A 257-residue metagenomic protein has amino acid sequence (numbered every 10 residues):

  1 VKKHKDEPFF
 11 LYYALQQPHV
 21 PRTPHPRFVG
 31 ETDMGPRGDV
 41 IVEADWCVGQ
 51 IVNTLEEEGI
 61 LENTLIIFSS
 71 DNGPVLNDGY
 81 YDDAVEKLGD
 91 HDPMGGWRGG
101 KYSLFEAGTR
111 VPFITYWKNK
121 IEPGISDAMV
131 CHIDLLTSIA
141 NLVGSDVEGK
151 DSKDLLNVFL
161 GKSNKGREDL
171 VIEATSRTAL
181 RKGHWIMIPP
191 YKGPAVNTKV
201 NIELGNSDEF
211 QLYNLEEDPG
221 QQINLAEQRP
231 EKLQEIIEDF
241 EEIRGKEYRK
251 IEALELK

Functional and structural regions predicted by a protein language model:
V1-K2, V52, E56, L136-A140 (+5 more regions): Non-transmembrane alpha-helical segments in soluble domains of secreted/periplasmic/extracellular proteins
V1-V40, V75-L76, Y81-A84, Q228 (+1 more regions): Active-site His/acidic residue clusters
H4-L11, I60-I66, R110-V111, G166-E168 (+2 more regions): Loop/turn elements at helix/coil->beta-strand transitions in domains of secreted/extracellular proteins
Y12-P21, F68-L76, D151, I172-S176 (+1 more regions): Short, solvent-exposed turn/loop segments enriched in Gly/Ser/Thr/Pro and often Arg
E43-Y81: Metal-dependent active-site segment of extracytoplasmic phospho-/sulfohydrolases and closely related
P74-L104, Y116, K120-A128, H132-Q211 (+1 more regions): C-terminal cap/loop subdomain of S1 sulfatases and analogous C-terminal strand-loop tails that border
D218: Intrinsically disordered, low-complexity polar regions and short flexible loop motifs
